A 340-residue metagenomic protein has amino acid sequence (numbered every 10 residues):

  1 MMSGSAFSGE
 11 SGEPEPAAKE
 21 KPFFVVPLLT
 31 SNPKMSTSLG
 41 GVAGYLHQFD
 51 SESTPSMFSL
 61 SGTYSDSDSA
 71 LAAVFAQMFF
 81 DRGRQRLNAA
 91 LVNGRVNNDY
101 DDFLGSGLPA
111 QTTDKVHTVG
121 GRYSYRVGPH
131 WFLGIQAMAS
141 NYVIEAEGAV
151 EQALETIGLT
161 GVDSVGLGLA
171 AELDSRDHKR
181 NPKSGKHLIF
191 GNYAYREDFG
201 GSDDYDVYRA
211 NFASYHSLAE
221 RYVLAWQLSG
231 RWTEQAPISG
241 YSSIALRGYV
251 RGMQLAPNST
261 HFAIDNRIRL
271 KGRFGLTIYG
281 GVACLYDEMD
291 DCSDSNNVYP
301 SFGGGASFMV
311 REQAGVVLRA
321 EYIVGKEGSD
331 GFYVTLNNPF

Functional and structural regions predicted by a protein language model:
G9-P22, F49-S56, D81-R86, R126-H130 (+5 more regions): Short loop/turn motifs that connect adjacent beta-strands in outer-membrane beta-barrel proteins
E15-V25, S31-D163, A256-S259, V316-R319 (+1 more regions): Gram-negative/organellar outer-membrane beta-barrel architecture
G41-H47, V74-F75, L169-S175, A210-A213 (+2 more regions): Short, well-ordered amphipathic alpha-helices
G105-A110, V150-T156, V207-Y208, R231 (+3 more regions): Flexible, surface-exposed loop regions and adjacent strand-edge segments of Gram-negative outer-membrane beta-barrel
L167-E172, R176-E288: C-terminal outer-membrane beta-barrel translocator/porin domains of Gram-negative envelope proteins and their
G168-A171, G304-Q313, S329-F340: Outer-membrane beta-barrel "beta-signal"
E288, S293-N297, F308: C-terminal soluble interaction/assembly domains
